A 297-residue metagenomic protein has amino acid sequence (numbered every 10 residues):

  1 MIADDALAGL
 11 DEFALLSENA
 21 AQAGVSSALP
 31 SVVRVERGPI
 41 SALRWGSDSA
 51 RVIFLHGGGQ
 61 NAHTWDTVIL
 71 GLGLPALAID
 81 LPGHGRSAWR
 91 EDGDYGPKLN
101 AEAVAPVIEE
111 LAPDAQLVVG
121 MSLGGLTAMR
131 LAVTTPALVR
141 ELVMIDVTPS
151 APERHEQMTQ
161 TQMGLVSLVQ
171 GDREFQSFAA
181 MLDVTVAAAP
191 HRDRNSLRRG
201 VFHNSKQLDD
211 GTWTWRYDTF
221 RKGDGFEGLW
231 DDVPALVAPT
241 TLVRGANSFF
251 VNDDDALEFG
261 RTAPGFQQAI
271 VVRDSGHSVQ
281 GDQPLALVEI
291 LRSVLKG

Functional and structural regions predicted by a protein language model:
M1-A50, G73-L74, P113-D114, L295-G297: Alpha/beta-hydrolase fold catalytic core
G38-A88: Conserved HGGG/HGGXW glycine-rich cap/lid loop of the alpha/beta-hydrolase fold
T67, L77-V119, E289: Active-site loop/oxyanion-hole signature of alpha/beta-hydrolase fold enzymes
G120, G124, A128: Gly/Ala-rich beta-loop-alpha elbow adjacent to hydrolase catalytic centers
V133, R140-E174: Flexible "cap/lid" loop of the alpha/beta hydrolase fold
R173-E227, D232: Conserved alpha/beta-hydrolase catalytic His-Asp/Glu region
Q207-T262, V271: Conserved serine/cysteine hydrolase catalytic core
S275-P284: Catalytic histidine-centered segment of alpha/beta-hydrolase-like enzymes
